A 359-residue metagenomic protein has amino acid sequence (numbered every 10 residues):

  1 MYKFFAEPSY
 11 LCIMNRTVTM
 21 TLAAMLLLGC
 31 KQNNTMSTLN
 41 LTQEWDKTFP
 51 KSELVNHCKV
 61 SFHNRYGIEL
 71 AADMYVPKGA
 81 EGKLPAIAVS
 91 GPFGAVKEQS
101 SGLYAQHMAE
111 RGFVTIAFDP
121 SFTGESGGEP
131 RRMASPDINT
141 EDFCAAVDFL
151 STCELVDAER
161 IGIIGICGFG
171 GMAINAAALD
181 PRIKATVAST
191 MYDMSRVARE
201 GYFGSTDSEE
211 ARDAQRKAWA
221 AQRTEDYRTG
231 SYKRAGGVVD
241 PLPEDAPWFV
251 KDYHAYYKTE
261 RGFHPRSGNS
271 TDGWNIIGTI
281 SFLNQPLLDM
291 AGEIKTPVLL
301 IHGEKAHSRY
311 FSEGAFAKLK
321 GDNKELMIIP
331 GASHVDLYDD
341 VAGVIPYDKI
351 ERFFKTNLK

Functional and structural regions predicted by a protein language model:
L39-G82: N-terminal cap/lid segment of alpha/beta-hydrolase-fold proteins
K83-P92: Short beta-strand element of the alpha/beta-hydrolase
G94-Q106, P120: The serine-hydrolase catalytic nucleophile loop
H107-G127: Conserved alpha/beta-hydrolase
M133-E154: Alpha/beta-hydrolase active-site loop
I174-K258: Alpha/beta-hydrolase-fold enzymes
I294, L300-H302: Short beta-strand/loop motif that positions the catalytic acidic residue of the alpha/beta-hydrolase fold
A332-G343: Catalytic histidine-centered segment of alpha/beta-hydrolase-like enzymes
